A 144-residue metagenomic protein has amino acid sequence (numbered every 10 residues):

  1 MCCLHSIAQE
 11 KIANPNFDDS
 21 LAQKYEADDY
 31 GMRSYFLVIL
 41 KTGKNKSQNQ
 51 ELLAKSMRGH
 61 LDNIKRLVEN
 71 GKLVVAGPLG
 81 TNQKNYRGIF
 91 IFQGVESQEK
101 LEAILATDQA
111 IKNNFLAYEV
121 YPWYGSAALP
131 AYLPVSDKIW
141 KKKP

Functional and structural regions predicted by a protein language model:
C3-H5: N-terminal signal peptide c-region/cleavage motif recognized by signal peptidases
Q9-P144: Conserved, structured core segments of small domains
